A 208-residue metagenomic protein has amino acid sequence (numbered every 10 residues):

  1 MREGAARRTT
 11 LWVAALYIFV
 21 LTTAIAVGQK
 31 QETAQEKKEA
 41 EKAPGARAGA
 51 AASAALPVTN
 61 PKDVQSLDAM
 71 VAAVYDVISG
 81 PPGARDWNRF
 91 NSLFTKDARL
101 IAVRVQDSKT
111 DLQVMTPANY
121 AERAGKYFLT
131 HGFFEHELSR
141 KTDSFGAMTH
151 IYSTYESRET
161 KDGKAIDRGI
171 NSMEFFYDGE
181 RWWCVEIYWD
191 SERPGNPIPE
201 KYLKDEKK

Functional and structural regions predicted by a protein language model:
M1-L11: N-terminal secretory signal peptides that target proteins for export/translocation
W12-A24: Bacterial N-terminal signal peptides
Q29-S92, L203-K207: Short, low-complexity N-terminal intrinsically disordered segments enriched in polar/charged residues
K30-A46, R168-P197: Short beta-strand edge/turn micro-motifs at domain boundaries
V74, F90, A98, I151 (+1 more regions): Hydrophobic pocket/interface hotspot
P82-K109: Early exported N-terminus immediately downstream of N-terminal targeting peptides
R99-L100, R104, D111-K164: Surface-exposed, charged secondary-structure patches
K141-G179, R193-K208: Exposed beta-sheet edge and beta->alpha loop/turn motif
